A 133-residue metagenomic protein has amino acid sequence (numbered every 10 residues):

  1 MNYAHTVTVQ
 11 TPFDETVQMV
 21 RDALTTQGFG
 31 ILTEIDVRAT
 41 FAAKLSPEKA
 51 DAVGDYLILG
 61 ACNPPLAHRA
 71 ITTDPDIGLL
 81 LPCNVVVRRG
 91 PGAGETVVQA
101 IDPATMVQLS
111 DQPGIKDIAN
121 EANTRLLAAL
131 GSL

Functional and structural regions predicted by a protein language model:
M1-G28: Terminal, regulation- and interaction-focused segments at domain boundaries
V7, C83-V85: A structural signal for short, well-ordered beta-strand segments
Q18-M19, D36, T73, E121 (+1 more regions): Short Gly/charged-rich anion-binding patches and loops
D22-T26, D76, A128-G131: Short, intrinsically disordered, mixed-charge
G30-L32, V37-L81: Compact, glycine-rich, soluble single-domain proteins
V87-D111: Beta-strand/loop substructures that line and gate deep hydrophobic ligand-binding cavities in soluble
V107-L133: Well-ordered alpha/beta subsegment
